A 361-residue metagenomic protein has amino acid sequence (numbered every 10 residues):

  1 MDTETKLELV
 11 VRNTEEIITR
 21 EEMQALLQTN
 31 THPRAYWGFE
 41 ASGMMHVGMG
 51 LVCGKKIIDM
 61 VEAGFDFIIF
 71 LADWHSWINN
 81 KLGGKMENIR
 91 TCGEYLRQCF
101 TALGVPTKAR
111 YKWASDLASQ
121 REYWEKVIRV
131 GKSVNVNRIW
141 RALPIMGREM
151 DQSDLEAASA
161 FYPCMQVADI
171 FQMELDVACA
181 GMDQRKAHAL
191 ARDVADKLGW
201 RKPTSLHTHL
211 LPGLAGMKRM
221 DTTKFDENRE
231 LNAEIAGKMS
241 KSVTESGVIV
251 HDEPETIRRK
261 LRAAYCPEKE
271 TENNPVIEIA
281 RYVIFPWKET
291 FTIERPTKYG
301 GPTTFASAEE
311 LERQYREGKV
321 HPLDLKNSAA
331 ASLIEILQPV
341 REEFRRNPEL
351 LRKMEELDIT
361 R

Functional and structural regions predicted by a protein language model:
M1-E227, N273, K288-R361: NTP-dependent nucleotidyl-transfer catalytic core
L231-A306: Internal helical hairpin/lid segments
